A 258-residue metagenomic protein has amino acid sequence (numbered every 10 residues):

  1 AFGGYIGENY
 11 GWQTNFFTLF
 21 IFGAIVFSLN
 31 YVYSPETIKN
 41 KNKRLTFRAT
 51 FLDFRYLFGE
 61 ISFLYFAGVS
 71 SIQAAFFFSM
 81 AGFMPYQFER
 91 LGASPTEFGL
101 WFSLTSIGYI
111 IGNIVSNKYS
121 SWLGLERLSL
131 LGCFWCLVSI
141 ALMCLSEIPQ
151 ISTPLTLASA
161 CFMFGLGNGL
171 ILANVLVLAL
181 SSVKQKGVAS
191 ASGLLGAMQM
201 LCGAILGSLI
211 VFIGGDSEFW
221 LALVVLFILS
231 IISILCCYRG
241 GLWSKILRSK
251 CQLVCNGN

Functional and structural regions predicted by a protein language model:
A1-V32: Helix-loop-helix hairpin linking two adjacent transmembrane segments in secondary transporters
A1-Y10, F88-E89, Y119-S120, I210-E218: Interfacial helix-cap and linker-helix signal at transmembrane-aqueous boundaries of multi-pass secondary transporters
F27-L45, R239-S249: Helix-loop junctions on the cytosolic side of multi-pass membrane transporters, especially the intracellular loop
P35-A67: Juxtamembrane intracellular "pre-TM" segments in multi-pass secondary transporters
S62-S103, G108-I110: Extracytoplasmic gate region of multi-pass secondary transporters
G112-E126: Helix-to-loop junctions at the C-terminal end of transmembrane segments in multipass secondary transporters
E126-V175: C-terminal transmembrane helical hairpin of 12-TM major facilitator-type secondary transporters
L178-D216, V225: A late C-terminal transmembrane helix in Major Facilitator Superfamily
